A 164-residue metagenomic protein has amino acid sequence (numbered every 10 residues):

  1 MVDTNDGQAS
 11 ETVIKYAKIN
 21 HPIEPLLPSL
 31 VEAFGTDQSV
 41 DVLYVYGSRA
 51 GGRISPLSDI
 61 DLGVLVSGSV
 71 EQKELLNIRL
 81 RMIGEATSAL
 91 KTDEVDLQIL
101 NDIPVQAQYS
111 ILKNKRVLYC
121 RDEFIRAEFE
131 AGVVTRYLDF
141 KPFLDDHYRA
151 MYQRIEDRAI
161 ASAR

Functional and structural regions predicted by a protein language model:
M1-V42, A50-G52, P56, S69-R164: Catalytic core of pol beta-like nucleotidyltransferases
G47: Active-site glycine-centered loops adjacent to acidic/histidine catalytic or metal-binding residues that shape
G63-S67: Short hydrophobic/aromatic beta-strand micro-patches that form the beta-sheet surface supporting nucleotide- or nucleic
